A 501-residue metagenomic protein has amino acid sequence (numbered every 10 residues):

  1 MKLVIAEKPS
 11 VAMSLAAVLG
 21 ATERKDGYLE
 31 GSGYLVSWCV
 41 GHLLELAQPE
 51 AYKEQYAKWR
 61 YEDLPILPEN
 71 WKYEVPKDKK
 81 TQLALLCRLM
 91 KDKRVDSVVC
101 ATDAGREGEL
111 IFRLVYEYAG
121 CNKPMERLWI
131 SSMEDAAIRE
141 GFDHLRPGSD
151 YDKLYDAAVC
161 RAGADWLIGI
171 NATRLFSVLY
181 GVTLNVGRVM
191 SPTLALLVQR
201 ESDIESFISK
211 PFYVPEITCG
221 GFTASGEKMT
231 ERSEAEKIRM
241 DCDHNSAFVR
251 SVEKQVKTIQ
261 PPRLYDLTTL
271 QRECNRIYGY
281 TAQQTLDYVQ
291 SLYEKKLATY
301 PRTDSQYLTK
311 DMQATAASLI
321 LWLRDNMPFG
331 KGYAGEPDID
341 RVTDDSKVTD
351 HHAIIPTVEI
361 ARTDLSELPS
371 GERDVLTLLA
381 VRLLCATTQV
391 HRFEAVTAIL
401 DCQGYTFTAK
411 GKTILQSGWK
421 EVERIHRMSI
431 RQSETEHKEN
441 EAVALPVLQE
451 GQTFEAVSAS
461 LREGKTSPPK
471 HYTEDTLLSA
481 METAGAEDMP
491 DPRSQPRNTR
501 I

Functional and structural regions predicted by a protein language model:
M1-A162, W166: Intrinsically disordered, low-complexity regulatory segments
V11, E107-I111, D156, C160 (+8 more regions): Hydrophobic (often cysteine-bearing) scaffold residues that line and stabilize catalytic clefts of nucleotide/cofactor
E23-G27, G148-K153, R174-V178, S202-F207 (+3 more regions): Active-site phosphate-binding and catalytic loops of NTP-dependent enzymes
L35, L43-K77, R88, G181-Q290 (+4 more regions): Long, highly charged, low-complexity internal segments
T102, R272, R302: Short glycine-centered, acidic/aromatic-flanked micro-motifs in structured strand/loop junctions that mark active-site
A157-G187: Amphipathic alpha-helical segments of the small helical/lid subdomains adjacent to P-loop NTPase cores
Y280-V348: Extended, well-ordered alpha-helical scaffold/bundle regions in very large, multi-domain proteins
P337-E367: Acidic, turn-prone loop/beta-hairpin segments
